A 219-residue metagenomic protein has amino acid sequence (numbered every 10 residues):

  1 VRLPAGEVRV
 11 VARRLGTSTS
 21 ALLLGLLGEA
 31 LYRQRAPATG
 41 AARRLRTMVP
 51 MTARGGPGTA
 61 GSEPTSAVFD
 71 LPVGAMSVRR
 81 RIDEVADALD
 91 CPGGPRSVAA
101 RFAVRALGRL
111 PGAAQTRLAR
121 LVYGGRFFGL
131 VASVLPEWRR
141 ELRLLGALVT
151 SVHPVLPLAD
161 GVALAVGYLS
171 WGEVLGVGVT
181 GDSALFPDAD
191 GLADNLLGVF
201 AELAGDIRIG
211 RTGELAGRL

Functional and structural regions predicted by a protein language model:
V1-T52, L175: Gly/Ser/Thr-rich phosphate-binding loops and adjoining beta-strand/alpha-helix segments that form adenosine-phosphate
E7-R9, L15-G16, G55, D70-M76 (+1 more regions): A generic structural motif
V11-R14, L26-Q34, D70, A88 (+4 more regions): Generic, well-ordered alpha-helical scaffold segments in large soluble proteins
P37-G61, R211-L219: Small-residue-rich loop/turn and linker elements
M51-G55, A114-A119, V162: Glycine-rich, charged/polar anion/phosphate-binding loops that engage phosphate groups from diverse ligands
T59-W138: Helical lid/core segments from catalytic subdomains that handle acyl or acyl-like groups
R126-A201: Low-complexity, glycine/alanine/valine/leucine- and proline-rich hydrophobic stretches
L196, F200-E214: A short N-terminal helical cap/helix-turn-helix that marks the beginning of AMP-binding/adenylate-forming
